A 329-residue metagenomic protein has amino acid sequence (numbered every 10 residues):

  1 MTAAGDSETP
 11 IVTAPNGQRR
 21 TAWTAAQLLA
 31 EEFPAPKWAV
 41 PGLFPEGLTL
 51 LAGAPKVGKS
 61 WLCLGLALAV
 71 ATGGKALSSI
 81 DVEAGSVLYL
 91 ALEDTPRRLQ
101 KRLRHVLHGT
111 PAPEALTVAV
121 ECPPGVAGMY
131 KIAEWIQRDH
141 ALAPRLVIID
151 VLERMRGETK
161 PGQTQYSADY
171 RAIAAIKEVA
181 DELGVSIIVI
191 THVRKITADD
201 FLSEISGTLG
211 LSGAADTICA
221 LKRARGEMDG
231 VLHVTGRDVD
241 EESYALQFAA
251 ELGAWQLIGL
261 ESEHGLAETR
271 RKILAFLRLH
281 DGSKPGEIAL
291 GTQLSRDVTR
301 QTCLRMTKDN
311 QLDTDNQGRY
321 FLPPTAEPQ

Functional and structural regions predicted by a protein language model:
M1-P10: N-terminal acidic, proline/glycine-rich, low-complexity intrinsically disordered segments
T9, R19, A141-A143, E182-L183 (+1 more regions): C-terminal regions of RecA-like/P-loop NTPase motor modules
P10-T110, E287: The Walker A/P-loop phosphate-binding site
A26, P34-A35, A39, V57 (+4 more regions): Conserved inter-motif catalytic segment of the P-loop NTP-binding fold
E46, G85, L142-A143, L183 (+1 more regions): Structured loop/turn residues at beta-strand edges in well-structured enzyme cores
L50-A52, W61, L90, Y166-L257: Phosphate-binding/switch region of NTP-binding enzymes
L64, L68, I136-Q137, A174-K177 (+1 more regions): A structural alpha-helix within SAM-dependent methyltransferase catalytic domains
V70, G74, D94-P96, L103-T110 (+8 more regions): Conserved NTP-handling cores and scaffolds of large molecular machines
